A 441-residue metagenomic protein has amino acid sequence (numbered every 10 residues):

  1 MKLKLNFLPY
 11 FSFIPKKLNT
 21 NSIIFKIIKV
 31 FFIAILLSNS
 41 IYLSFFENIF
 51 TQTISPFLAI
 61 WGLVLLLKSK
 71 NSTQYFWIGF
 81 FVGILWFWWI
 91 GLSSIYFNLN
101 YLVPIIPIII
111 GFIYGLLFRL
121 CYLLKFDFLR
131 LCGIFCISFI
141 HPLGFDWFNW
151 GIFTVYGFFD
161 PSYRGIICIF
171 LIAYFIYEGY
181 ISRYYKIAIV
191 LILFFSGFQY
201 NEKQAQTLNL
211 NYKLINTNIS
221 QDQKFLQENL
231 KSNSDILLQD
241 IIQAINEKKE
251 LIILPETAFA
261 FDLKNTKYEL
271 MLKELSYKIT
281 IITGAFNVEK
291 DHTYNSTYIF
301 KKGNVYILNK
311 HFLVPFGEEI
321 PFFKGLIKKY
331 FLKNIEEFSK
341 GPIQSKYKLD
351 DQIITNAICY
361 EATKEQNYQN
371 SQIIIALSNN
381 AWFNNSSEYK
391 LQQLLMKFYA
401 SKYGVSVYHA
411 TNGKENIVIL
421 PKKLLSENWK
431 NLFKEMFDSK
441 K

Functional and structural regions predicted by a protein language model:
K2, K264, L272-S276, V288-K441: Solvent-exposed soluble domains appended to multi-pass membrane proteins
K2-F198, V407-G413: Membrane-embedded alpha-helical bundles of multi-pass enzymes that act on lipidic or dolichyl-linked glycan substrates
K2-I14, I28, S69-T73, F126-D127 (+5 more regions): Short glycine/proline-enriched coil/turn segments at helix->beta-strand junctions
P15-L18, L92, F261-L263, F383-N385: Short, solvent-exposed loop/turn segments at secondary-structure junctions
Q52-W61, V82-I84, N216-N218, K248-D262 (+1 more regions): Short, conserved active-site loops that position catalytic residues or coordinate cofactors/metal ions across diverse
Y184-Q206, L308-K328: A short, flexible N-terminal coil/short beta segment enriched in small residues
F195-D240, Y408-H409, K414-E415, I419-K441: Non-cytosolic juxtamembrane linkers/loops that tether extracellular or periplasmic domains to nearby transmembrane
E202-V314, L349-D351: Soluble catalytic regions of membrane-associated enzymes that act on cell-envelope and secretory-pathway components
